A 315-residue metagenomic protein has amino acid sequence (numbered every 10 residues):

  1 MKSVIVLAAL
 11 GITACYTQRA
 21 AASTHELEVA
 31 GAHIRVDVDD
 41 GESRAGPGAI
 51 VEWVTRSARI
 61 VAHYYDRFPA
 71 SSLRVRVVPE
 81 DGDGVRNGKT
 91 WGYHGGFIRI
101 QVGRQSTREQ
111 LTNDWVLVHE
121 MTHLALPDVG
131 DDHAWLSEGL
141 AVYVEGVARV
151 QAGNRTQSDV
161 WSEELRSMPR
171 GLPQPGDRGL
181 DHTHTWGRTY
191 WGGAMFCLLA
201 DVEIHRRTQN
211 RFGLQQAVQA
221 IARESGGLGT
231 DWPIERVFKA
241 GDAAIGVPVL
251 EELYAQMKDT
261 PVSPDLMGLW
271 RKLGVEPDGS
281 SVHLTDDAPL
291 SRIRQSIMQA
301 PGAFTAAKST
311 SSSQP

Functional and structural regions predicted by a protein language model:
I5-A14: Bacterial N-terminal signal peptides
A22-V129, H133: Juxtacatalytic substrate-recognition/specificity segment
R35, G227-P315: Beta/coil-rich, acidic/histidine-enriched accessory regions frequently appended to metallopeptidases
R44-R56, T107-T112, D131, W135 (+6 more regions): Soluble non-cytosolic domains of exported or imported proteins
A58-Y65, E120-M121, A125, V129 (+7 more regions): Sec/Tat-exported extracytoplasmic proteins
A70-L73, Q151-W161, L250-L253: Acidic/polar loop patches that form or flank catalytic/metal-binding clefts of enzymes that bind anionic ligands
T90, L111, D131-D201, R206-T208 (+3 more regions): Acidic/His/Gly-enriched intrinsically disordered linker/tail segments that often contain short helix/coil "MoRF-like"
